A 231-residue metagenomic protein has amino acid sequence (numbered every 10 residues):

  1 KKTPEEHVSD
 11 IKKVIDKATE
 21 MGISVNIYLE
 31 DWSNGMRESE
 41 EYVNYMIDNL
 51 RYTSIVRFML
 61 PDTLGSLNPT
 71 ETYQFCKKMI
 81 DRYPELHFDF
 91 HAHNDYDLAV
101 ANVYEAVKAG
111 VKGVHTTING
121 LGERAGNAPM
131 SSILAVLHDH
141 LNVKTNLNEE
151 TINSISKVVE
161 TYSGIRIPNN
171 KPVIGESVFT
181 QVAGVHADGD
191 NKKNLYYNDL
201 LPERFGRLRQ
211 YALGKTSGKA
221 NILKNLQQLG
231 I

Functional and structural regions predicted by a protein language model:
K1, K108-G126: Glycine-rich phosphate-binding active-site loops on the catalytic face of alpha/beta enzymes
K1-F88, V103-V111: Alpha/beta enzyme core
S9, K13-D16, Q74-K77, A128-A135 (+4 more regions): Residues on a specific face of well-ordered alpha-helices
V14-K17, M21, N49-T53, R82 (+5 more regions): Change "in soluble alpha/beta enzymes" to "in soluble alpha/beta proteins
L60, D89-H93, T116-N119, N146-I155: Beta-strand segments within the central parallel beta-sheet cores of soluble alpha/beta enzyme folds
Y96-A101: Short glycine/serine/threonine-rich phosphate/pyrophosphate-binding segments that cradle anionic phosphate groups
G122-I152: C-terminal helical cap(s) of enzyme catalytic domains, especially alpha/beta-barrels
N142-I231: A mid-to-C-terminal "edge-of-domain" accessory segment
